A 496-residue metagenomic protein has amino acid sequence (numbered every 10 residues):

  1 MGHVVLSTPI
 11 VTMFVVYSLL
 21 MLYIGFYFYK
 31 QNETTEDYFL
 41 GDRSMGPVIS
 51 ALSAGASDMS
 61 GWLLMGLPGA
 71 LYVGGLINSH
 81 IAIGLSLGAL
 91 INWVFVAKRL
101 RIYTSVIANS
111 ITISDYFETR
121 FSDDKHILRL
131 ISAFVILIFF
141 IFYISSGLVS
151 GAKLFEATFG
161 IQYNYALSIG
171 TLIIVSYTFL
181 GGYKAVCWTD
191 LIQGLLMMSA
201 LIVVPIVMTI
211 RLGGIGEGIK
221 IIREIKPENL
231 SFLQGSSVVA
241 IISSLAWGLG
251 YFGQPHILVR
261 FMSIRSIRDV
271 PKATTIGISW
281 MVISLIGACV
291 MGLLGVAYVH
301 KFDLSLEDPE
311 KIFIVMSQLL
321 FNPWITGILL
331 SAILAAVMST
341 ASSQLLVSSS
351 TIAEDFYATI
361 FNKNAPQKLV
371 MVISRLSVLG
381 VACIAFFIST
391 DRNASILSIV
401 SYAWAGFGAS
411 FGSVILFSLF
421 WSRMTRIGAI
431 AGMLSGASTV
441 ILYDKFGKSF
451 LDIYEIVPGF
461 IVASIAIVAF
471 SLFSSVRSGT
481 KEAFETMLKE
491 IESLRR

Functional and structural regions predicted by a protein language model:
M1-R496: Membrane-embedded helix-loop-helix hairpins and adjacent transmembrane boundary segments in multi-pass transporters
